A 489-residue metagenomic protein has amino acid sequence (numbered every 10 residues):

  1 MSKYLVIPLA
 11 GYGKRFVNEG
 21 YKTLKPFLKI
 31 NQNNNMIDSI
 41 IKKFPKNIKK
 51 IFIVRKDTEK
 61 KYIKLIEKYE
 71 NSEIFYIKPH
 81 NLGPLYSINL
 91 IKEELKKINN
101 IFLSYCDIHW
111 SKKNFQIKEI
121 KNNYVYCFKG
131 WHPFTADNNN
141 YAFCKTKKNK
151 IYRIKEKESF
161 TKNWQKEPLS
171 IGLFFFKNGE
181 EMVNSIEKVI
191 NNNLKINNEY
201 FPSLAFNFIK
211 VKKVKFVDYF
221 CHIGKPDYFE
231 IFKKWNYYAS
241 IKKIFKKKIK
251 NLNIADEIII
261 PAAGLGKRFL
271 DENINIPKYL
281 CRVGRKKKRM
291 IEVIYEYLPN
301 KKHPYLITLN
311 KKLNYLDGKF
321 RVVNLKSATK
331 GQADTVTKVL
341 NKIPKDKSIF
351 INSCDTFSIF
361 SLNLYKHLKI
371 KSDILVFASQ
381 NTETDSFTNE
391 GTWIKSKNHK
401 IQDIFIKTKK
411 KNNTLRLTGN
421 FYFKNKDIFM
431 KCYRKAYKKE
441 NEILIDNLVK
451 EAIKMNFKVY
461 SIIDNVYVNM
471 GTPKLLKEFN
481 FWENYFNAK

Functional and structural regions predicted by a protein language model:
M1-K60, K246-K312: N-terminal glycine-rich phosphate-binding loop and ensuing alpha1 helix
K3-L5, K14, E167-I258, K267 (+1 more regions): Conserved alpha/beta core of the MobA/IspD/sugar-nucleotide pyrophosphorylase nucleotidyltransferase superfamily
L5-I7, F52-I53, F102-L103, V125-Y126 (+5 more regions): Structural beta-sheet core signal
G11, D107, K225, G264 (+2 more regions): Active-site glycine-centered loops adjacent to acidic/histidine catalytic or metal-binding residues that shape
S39, N89-L90, I231, V293 (+3 more regions): Alpha-helical elements of Rossmann-like donor-binding domains used by nucleotide-donor carbohydrate transfer enzymes
I53-R55, F75-K78, K157, V214-V217 (+5 more regions): Conserved beta-strand termini and adjacent loop/short-helix elements that scaffold enzyme active sites in alpha/beta
E59-T146, K312-T392, K431: Conserved beta-loop-beta/alpha segment of the NTase-like Rossmann-fold superfamily that binds/positions NTPs
S111-N193, I359-E440: Conserved core of the sugar-phosphate nucleotidyltransferase
